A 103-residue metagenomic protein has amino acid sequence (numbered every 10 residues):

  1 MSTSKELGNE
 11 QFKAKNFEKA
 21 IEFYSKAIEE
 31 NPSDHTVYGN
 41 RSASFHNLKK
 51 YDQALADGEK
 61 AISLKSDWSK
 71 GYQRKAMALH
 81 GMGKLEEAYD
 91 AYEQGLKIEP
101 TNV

Functional and structural regions predicted by a protein language model:
M1-V103: Alpha-helical tetratricopeptide repeat
